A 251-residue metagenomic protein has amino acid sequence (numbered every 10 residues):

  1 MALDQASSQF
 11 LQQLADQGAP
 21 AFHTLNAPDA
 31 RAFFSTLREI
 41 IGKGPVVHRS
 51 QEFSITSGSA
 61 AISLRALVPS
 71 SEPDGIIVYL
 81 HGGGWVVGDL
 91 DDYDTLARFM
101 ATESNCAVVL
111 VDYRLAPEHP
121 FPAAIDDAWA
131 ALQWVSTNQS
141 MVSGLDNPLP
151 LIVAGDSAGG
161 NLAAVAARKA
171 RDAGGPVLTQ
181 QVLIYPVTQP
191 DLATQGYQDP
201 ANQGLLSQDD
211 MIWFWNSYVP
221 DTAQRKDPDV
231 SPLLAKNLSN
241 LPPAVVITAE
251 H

Functional and structural regions predicted by a protein language model:
A2, A6-Q9, Q17-A21, I40 (+2 more regions): Alpha/beta-hydrolase superfamily serine-hydrolase fold, recognizing
